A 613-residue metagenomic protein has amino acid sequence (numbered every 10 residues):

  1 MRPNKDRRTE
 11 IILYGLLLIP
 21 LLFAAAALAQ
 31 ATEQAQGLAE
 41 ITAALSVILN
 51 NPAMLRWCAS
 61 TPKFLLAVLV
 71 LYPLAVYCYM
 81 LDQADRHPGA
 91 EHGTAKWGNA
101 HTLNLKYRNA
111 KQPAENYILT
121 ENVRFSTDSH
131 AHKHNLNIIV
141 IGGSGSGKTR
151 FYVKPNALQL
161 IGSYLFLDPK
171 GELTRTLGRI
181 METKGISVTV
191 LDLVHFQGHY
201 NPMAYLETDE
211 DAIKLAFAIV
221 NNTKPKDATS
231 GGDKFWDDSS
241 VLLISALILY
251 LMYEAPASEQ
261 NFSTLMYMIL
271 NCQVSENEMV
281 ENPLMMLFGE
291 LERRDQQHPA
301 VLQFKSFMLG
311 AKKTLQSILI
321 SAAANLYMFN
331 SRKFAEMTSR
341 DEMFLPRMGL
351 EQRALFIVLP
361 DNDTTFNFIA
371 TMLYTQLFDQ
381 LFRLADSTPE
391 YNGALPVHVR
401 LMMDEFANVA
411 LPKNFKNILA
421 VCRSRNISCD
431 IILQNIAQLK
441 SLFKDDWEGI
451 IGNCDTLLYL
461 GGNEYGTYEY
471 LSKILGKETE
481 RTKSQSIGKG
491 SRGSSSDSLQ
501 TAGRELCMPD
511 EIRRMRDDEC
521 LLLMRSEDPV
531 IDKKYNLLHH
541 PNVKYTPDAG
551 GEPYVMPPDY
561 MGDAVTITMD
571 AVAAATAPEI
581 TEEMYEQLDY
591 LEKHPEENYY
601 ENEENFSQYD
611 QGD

Functional and structural regions predicted by a protein language model:
M1-S146, R150-Y152, K477, G488-K489 (+3 more regions): Basic- and hydrophobic-enriched, low-structure N-terminal and domain-boundary segments that flank ATP-binding catalytic
F23-A26, H134-I427, L442, G452 (+2 more regions): P-loop NTPase motor domains
K96-L105, A114-E115, L119-H130, R150-F151 (+7 more regions): A broad, low-specificity signal for short, low-complexity segments enriched in glycine/proline and polar/charged
I180-E182, Y205-L206, D445-G449, K473-E478 (+1 more regions): Short secondary-structure boundary/capping segments
N261, S339, E390-Y391, L439 (+4 more regions): Flexible domain-boundary/linker segments
L359, D363, E405, L433 (+3 more regions): Short loop or secondary-structure boundary microenvironments that flank and position key functional residues
L419-L521: Conserved ATP-driven motor cores of ASCE-family P-loop NTPases powering translocation/secretion/packaging/pilus
E505, K544-P547: Extended alpha-helical interface modules used as scaffolds for assembling large macromolecular complexes
